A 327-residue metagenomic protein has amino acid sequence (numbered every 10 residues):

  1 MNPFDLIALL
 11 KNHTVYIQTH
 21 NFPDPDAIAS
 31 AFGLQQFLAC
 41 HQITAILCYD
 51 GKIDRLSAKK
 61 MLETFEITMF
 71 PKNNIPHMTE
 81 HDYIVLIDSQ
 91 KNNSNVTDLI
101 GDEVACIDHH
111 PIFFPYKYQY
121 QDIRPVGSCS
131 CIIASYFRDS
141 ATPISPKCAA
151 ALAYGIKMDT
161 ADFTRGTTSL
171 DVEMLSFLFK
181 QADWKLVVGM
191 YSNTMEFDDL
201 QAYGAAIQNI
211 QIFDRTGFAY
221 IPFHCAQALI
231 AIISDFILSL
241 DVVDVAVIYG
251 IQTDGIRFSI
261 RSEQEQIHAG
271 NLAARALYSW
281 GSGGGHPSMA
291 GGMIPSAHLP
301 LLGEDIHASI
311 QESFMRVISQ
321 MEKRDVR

Functional and structural regions predicted by a protein language model:
M1-R327: Replace "Mg2+/Mn2+-dependent" with "divalent metal-dependent
